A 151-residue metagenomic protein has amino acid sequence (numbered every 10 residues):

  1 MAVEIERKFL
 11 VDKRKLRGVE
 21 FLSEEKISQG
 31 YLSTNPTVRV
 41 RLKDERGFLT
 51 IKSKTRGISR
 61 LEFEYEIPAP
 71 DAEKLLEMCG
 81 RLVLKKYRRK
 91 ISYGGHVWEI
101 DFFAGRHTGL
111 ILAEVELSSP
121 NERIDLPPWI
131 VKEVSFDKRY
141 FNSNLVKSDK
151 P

Functional and structural regions predicted by a protein language model:
M1-P151: Phosphate-end processing signature that detects enzymes handling 5′-triphosphorylated RNA and polyphosphate
